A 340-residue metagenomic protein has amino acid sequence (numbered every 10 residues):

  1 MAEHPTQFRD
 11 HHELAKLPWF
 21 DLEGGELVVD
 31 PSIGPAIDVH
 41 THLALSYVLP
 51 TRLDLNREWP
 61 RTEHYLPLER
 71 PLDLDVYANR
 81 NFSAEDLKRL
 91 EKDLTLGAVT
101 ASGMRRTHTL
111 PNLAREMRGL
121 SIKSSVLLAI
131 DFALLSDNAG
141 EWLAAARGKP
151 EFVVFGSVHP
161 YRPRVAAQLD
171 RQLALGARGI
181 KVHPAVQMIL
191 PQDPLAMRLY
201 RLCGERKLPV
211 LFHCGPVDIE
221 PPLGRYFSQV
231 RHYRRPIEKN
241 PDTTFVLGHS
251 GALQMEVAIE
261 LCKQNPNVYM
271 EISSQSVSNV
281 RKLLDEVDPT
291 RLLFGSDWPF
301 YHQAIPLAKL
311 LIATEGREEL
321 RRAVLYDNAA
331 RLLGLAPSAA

Functional and structural regions predicted by a protein language model:
M1-P35, L49-M104, H108-R115, P289 (+1 more regions): Mid-to-C-terminal alpha-helical segments outside catalytic/metal-binding sites
H12-P18, G119-F212, P216: Active-site gating/metal-coordination segments in enzymes
A15, W19, R178-V182, I189-L293: Catalytic pocket-lining loop regions of alpha/beta-barrel enzymes, especially the amidohydrolase/enolase/GH5 lineages
A36-T41, L127-L128, F155-S157, K181 (+3 more regions): Active-site neighborhood of phospho(di)ester-bond hydrolases with catalytic His/Asp-centered motifs
H40, M117, Q172, I180 (+6 more regions): Conserved, mostly hydrophobic/aromatic
H40-S46, H213, H249: Histidine-centered divalent metal-coordination motifs
S102-T107, D131-D137, H159-V165, Q187-P194 (+4 more regions): Acidic-and-aromatic substrate-binding clefts and catalytic sites of carbohydrate-active enzymes
A167-A177, Q187-L199, V217-E220, Y226 (+1 more regions): Ligand-binding grooves and catalytic loops that recognize ribose/phosphate and carbohydrate rings, and esterified lipid
